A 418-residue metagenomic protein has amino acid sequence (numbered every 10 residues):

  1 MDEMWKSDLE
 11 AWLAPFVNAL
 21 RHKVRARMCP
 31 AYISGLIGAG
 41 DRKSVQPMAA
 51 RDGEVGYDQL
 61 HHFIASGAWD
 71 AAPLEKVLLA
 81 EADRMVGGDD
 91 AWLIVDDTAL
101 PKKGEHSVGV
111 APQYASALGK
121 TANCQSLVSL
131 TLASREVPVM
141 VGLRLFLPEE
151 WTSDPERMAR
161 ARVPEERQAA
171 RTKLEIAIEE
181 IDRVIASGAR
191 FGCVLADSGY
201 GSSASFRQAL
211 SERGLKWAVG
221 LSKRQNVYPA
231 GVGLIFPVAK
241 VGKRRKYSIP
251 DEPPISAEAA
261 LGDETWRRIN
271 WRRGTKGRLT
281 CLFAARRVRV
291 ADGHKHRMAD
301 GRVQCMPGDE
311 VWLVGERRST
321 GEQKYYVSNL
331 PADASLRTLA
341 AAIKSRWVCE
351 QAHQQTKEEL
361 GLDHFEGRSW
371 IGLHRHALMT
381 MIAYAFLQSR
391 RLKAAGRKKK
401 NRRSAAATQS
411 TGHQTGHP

Functional and structural regions predicted by a protein language model:
M1-E3, A91, A340-T356: An acidic intrinsically disordered interaction segment
M1-L195, G199-N226, G233, V238-V241 (+2 more regions): Conserved, well-structured functional cores that handle cations and Mg-NTP chemistry
P30-A39, S129, A377-R390, P418: Short, hydrophobic/amphipathic alpha-helical patches that form generic packing surfaces within helical domains
A39, G56, R318-Q323, P331-S335 (+1 more regions): Short acidic (Asp/Glu) and glycine-rich catalytic loops that position anionic groups and cofactors
G119, E136-R162, E166-A170, A218-K223 (+2 more regions): An anionic, glycine-rich sequence signature occurring as long contiguous blocks
S205, S328, A334-I343, E358-R375 (+1 more regions): Short, solvent-exposed helix-loop connector elements
A332, S345, C349, Q354 (+3 more regions): Short, well-ordered loop/turn and helix-capping segments at boundaries between secondary-structure elements and domains
F386-P418: Conserved nucleotidyltransferase catalytic core and NTase-mimicking acidic/glycine-rich helix/loop elements in nucleic
